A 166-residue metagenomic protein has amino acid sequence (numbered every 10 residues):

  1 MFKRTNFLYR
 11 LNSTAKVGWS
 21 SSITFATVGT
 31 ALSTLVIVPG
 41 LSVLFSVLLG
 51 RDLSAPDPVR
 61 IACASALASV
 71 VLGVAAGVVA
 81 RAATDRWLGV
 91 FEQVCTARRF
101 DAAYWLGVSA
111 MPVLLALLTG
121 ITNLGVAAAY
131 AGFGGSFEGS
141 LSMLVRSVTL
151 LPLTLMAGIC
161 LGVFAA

Functional and structural regions predicted by a protein language model:
M1-A166: Hydrophobic transmembrane alpha-helices and immediately adjacent juxtamembrane helices of multi-pass inner-membrane
